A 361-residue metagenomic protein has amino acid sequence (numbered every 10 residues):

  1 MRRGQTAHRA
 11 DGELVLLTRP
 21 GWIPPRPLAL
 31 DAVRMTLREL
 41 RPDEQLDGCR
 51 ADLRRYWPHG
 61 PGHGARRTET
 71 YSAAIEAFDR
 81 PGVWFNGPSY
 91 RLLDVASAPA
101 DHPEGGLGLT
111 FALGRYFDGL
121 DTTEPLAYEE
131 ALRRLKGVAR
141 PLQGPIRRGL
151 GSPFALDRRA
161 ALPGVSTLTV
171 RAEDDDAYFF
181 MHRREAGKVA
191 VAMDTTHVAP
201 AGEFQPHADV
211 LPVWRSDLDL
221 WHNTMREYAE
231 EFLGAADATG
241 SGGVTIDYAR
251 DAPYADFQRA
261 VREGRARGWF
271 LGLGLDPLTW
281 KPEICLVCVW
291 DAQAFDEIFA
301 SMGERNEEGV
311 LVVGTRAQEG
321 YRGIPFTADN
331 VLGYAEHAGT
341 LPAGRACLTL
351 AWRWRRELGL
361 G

Functional and structural regions predicted by a protein language model:
M1-T196, G333-G361: Alpha-helical and coiled-coil interaction segments, frequently adjacent to or embedded within charge-biased
L109, L113-F117, A127, G202-P206 (+1 more regions): Short, solvent-exposed coil/turn linker segments
D175-V244: Conserved Nudix-box catalytic region and its N-terminal flanking loop in Nudix hydrolases and closely related
H197-P206, R250-A266: Flexible internal linker/loop segments at domain or repeat junctions
A235-R250, E297-S301: Short acidic alpha-helical/loop segments enriched in Asp/Glu that coordinate divalent cations
D256-I298: Active-site-adjacent beta-strand/loop module that shapes the phosphate/pyrophosphate-binding cleft
E283-L286, E297-A351: NUDIX/MutT-family hydrolases
